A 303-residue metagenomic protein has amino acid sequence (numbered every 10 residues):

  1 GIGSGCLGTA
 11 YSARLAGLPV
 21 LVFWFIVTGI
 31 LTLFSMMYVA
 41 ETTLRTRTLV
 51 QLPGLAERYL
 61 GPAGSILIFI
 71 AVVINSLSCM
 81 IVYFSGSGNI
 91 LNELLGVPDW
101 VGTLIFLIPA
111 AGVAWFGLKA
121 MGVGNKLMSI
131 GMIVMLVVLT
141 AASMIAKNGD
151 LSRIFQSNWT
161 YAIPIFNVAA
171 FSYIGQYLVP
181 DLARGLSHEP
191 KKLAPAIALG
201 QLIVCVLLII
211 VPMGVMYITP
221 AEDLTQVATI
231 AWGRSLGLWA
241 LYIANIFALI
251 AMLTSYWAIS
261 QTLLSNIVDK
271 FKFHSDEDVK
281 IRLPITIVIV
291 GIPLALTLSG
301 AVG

Functional and structural regions predicted by a protein language model:
G1, F69-V73, E93-G117, G131-T140 (+2 more regions): Transmembrane alpha-helical segments of multi-pass small-molecule transport proteins
G1-Y11, A16, L33-M37, L49 (+4 more regions): Membrane-interface "cap" regions at the ends of multi-pass membrane proteins
G5-A10, M80-G88, A110-G122, I145-L151 (+5 more regions): Transmembrane helix-loop junctions in multi-pass membrane proteins
A10-E41, T48, P53, I203: Extracellular loop-to-transmembrane helix junctions
F34-V97, L241, N245-F271: Hydrophobic transmembrane alpha-helices that form the core helical bundles of multi-pass secondary transporters
R47-P62, Q201-L253, A301: TM-loop-TM module centered on a large, flexible mid-protein loop between adjacent transmembrane helices in multi-pass
D99-I105, P109, G117-K119, V123-G233: Helix-loop-helix junctions that connect adjacent transmembrane segments in multi-pass membrane transporters
W100-I105, L199-L207, P212, M216-T225 (+3 more regions): Loop-to-transmembrane helix boundary motifs in multi-pass membrane proteins
